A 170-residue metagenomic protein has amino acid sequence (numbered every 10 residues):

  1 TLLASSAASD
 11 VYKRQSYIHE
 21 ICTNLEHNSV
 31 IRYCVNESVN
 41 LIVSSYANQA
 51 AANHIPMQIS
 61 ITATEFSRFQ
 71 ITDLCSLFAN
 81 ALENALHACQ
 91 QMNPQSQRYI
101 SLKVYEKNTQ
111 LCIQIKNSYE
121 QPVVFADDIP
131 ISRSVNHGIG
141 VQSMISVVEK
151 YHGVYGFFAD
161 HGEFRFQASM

Functional and structural regions predicted by a protein language model:
T1-A8, Y12: Single conserved hydrophobic/aromatic residue that forms the stacking wall/gate of nucleotide- or nucleobase-binding
S16-T23, V35-N53: Short beta-to-alpha transition helix within the HATPase_c
I31, M57-F78: Conserved short strand/loop->alpha-helix "switch" segment adjacent to the catalytic nucleotide/phosphoryl-transfer site
I71-P94, V147: Conserved ATP-binding N-box helix of the HATPase_c
Q95-T109: Short beta-strand/loop element within the Bergerat-fold HATPase_c
L111-I139: Glycine-rich/acidic phosphate-handling loop/turn and adjacent ATP-lid/helix of nucleotide-binding kinase/ATPase domains
S143-G153: Conserved glycine-/histidine-rich ATP-lid loop and adjacent helix of the Bergerat-fold HATPase_c
H152-G162: Glycine-rich ATP-binding loops of the HATPase_c
